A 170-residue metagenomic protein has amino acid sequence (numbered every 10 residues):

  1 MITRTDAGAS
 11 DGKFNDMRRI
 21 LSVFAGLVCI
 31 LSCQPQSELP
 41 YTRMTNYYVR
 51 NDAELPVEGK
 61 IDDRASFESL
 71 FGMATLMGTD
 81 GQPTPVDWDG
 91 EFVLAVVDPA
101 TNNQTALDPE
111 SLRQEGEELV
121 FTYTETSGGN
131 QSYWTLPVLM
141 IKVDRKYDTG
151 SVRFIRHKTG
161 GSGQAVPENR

Functional and structural regions predicted by a protein language model:
M1-I2, I20, I30: Short hydrophobic transmembrane-like helices used for membrane targeting/insertion
R18-F24: Sec-dependent signal peptide recognition, specifically the positively charged N-region followed immediately by
L27-C33: Hydrophobic h-region of N-terminal signal peptides that target proteins for export in Gram-negative bacteria
C33-R170: Exposed, flexible binding/inhibitory loops of compact, secreted disulfide-stabilized domains
